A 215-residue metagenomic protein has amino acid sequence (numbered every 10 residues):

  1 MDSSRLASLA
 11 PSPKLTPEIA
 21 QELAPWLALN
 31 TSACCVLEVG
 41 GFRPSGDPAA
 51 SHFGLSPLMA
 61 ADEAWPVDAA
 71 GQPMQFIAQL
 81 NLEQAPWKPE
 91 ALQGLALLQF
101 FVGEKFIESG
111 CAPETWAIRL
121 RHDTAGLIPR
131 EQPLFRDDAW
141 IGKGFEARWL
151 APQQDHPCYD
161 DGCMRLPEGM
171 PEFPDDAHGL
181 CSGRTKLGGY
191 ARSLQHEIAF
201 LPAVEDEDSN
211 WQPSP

Functional and structural regions predicted by a protein language model:
M1-P215: Preference for intrinsically disordered or flexible, low-complexity segments and adjacent hinge/connector residues
